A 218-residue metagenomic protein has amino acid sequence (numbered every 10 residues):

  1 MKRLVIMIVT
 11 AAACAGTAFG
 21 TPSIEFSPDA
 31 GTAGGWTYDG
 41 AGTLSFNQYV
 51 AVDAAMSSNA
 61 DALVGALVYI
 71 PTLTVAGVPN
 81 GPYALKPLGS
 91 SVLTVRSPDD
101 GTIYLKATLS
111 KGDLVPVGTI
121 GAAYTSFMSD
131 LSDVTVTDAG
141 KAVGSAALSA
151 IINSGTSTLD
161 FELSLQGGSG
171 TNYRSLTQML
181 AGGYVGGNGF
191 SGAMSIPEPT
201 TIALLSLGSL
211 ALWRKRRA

Functional and structural regions predicted by a protein language model:
K2-S23, G182-W213: Short, threonine-centered small-residue motifs that mark membrane-proximal processing/anchoring sites and TM-junction
G20-S90, S169-S195: N-terminal segment immediately downstream of the Sec signal-peptide cleavage site in secreted/extracellular proteins
S23-E25, T94, L105-K106, S126: Ordered hydrophobic segments in well-structured contexts
N47, N59-A60, L131, A147 (+5 more regions): Serine/proline-rich low-complexity intrinsically disordered segments, especially terminal tails, linkers
S90-P98: Short conserved beta-strand and strand-loop elements enriched in small hydrophobics with frequent Asp/Gly
D100-T171: Acidic, glycine-rich flexible loop segments
R216-A218: Short, charged juxtamembrane terminal tails flanking transmembrane helices
